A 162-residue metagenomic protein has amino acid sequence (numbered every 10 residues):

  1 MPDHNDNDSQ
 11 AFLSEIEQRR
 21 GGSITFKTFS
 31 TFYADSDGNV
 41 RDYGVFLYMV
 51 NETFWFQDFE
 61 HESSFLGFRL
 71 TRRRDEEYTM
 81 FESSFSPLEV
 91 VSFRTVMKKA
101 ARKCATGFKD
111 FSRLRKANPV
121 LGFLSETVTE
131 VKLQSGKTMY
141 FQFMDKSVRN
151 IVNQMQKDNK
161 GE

Functional and structural regions predicted by a protein language model:
M1-S83: Anionic N-terminal interaction surfaces
R72-E162: Acidic, Ser/Thr- and proline-rich intrinsically disordered linker/docking segments of eukaryotic scaffolds
